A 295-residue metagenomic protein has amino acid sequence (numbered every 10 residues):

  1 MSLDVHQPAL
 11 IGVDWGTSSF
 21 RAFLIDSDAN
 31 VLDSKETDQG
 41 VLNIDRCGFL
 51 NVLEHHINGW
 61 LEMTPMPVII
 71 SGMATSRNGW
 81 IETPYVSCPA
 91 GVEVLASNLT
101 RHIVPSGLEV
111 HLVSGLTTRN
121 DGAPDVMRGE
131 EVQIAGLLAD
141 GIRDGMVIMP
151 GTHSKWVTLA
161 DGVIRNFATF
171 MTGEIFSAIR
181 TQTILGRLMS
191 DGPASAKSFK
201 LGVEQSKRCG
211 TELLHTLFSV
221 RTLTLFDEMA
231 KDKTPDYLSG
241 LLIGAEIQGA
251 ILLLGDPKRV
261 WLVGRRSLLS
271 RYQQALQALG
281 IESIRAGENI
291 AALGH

Functional and structural regions predicted by a protein language model:
L10-D14, P67-I69, G145-M149, W261: Short glycine-aspartate micro-motif
L10-G48: Short glycine-rich, Thr/Ser-proximal phosphate-binding strand/loop in the N-terminal lobe of ATP-dependent enzymes
S19, P257-A275: Glycine-rich phosphate-binding loops at beta-strand->alpha-helix junctions
L42-I44, L116-S206: Glycine-rich phosphate-binding loop plus the immediately following alpha-helix
H55-P67, I247-D256: Phosphate/pyrophosphate-binding loops at sites that engage ATP/ADP/AMP, CoA/4′-phosphopantetheine, polyphosphate
W60-M127: Short beta-strand-loop/turn "lid" adjacent to the catalytic site in phosphate-handling enzymes
S206-G249: Adenine-nucleotide phosphate-binding core of ATP-dependent small-molecule kinases
I281-H295: Glycine-rich phosphate-binding/hydrolytic loop that grips phosphoryl groups
